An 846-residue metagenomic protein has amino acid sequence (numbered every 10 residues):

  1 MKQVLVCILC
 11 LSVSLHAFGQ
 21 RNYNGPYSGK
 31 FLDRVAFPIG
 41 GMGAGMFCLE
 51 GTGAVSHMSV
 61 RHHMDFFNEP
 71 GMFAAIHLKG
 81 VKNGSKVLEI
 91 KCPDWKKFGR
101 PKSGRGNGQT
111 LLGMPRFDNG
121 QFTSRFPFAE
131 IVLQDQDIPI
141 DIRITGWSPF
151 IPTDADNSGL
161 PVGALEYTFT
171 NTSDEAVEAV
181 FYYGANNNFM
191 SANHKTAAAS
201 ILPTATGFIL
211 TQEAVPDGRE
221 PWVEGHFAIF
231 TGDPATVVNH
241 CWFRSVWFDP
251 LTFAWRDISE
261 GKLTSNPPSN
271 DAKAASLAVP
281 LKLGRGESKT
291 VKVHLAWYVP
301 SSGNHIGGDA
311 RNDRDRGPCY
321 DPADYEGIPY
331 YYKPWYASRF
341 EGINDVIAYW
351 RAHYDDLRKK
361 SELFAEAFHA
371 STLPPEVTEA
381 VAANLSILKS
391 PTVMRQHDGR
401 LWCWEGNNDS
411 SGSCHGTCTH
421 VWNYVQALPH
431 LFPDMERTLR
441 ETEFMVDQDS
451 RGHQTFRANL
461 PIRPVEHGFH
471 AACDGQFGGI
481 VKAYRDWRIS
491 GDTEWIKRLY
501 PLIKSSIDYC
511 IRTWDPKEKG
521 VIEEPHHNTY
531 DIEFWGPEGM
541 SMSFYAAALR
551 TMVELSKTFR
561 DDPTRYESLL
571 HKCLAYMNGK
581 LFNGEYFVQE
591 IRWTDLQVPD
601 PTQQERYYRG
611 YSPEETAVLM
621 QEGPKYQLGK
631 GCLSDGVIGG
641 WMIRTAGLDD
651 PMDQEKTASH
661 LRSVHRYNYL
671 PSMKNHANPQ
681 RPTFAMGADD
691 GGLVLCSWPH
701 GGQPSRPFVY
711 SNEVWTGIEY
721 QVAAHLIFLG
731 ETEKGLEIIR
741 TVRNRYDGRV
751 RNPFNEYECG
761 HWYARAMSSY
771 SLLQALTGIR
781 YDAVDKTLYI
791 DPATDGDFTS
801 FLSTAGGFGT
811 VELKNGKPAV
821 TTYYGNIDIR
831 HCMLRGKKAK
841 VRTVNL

Functional and structural regions predicted by a protein language model:
M1-Q20: Bacterial Sec-dependent N-terminal signal peptides
G19-R21, P26-F31, V35, E130 (+9 more regions): Acidic/polar, glycine-enriched structural segments that form the non-catalytic walls/loops of the carbohydrate-binding
R34, G43, A54-S56, H62-I144 (+5 more regions): Non-catalytic C-terminal accessory modules of carbohydrate-active enzymes
M42-T110, E213-R256, E260, K333-I347: Acidic-aromatic substrate-binding/catalytic surfaces of carbohydrate-active enzymes
H77-G80, K96-G104, N171, L210-Q212 (+12 more regions): Aromatic-rich carbohydrate-recognition surfaces in CAZymes
A164, V279-G284, V291, C414-C418 (+6 more regions): C-terminal substrate/ligand-recognition segments
P374-N408, D434-H467, T513-P537, G579-W715 (+1 more regions): Extended glycan-interaction surfaces of carbohydrate-active proteins
V553-F559, S568-A677, Y763-V844: Carbohydrate-active enzyme catalytic cores, enriched for enzymes that act on polyanionic acidic polysaccharides
